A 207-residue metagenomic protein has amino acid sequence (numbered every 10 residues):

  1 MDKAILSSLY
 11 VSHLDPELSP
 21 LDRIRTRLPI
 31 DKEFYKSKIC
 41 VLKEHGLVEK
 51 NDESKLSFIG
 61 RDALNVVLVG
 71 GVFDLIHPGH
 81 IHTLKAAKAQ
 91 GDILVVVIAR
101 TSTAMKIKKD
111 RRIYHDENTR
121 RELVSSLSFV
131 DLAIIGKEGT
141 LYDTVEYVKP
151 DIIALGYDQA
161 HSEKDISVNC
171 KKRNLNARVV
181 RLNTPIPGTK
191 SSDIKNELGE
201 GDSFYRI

Functional and structural regions predicted by a protein language model:
M1-I207: Nucleotidyltransferase catalytic core that binds NTPs
